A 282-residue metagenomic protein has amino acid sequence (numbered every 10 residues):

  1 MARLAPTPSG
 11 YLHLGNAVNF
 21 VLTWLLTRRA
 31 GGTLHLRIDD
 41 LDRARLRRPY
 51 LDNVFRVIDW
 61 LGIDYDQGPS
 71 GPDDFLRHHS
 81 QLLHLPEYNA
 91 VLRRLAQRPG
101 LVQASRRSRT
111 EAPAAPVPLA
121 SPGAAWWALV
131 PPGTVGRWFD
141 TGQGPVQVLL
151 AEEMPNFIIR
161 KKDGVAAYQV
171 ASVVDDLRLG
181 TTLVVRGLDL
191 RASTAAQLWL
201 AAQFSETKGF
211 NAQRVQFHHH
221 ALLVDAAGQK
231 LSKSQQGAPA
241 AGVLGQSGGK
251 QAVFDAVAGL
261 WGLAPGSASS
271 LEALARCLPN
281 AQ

Functional and structural regions predicted by a protein language model:
M1-P116, D189-A212, G259, L263 (+2 more regions): N-terminal Rossmann-like or analogous alpha/beta NTP/dinucleotide-binding catalytic cores that position adenine
T7, A227-Q282: Conserved catalytic-core subdomain
S9-Y11, S121, T134, Q282: A generic alpha-helix propensity feature with a strong bias for hydrophobic helices
L12-L14, K162-V165, S247-A252: Structural motif
Q97-R98, Q103-K233, P239-L244: Active-site cores that bind ATP or allylic diphosphates and position pyrophosphate for catalysis
